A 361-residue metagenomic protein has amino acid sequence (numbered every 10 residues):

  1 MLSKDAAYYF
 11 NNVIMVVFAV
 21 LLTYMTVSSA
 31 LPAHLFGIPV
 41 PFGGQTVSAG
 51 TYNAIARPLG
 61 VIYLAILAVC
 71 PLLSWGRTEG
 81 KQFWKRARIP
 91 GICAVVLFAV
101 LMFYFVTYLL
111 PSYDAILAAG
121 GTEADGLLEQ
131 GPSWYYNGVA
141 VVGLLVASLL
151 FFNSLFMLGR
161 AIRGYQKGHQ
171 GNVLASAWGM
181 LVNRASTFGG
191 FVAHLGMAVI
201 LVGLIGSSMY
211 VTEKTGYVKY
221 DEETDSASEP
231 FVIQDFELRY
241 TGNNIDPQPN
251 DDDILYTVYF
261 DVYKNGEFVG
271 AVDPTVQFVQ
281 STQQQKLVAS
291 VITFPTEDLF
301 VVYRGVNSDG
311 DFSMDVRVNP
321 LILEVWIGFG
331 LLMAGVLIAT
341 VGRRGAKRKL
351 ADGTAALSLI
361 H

Functional and structural regions predicted by a protein language model:
M1-I360: Solvent-exposed, non-transmembrane regions of integral membrane proteins
